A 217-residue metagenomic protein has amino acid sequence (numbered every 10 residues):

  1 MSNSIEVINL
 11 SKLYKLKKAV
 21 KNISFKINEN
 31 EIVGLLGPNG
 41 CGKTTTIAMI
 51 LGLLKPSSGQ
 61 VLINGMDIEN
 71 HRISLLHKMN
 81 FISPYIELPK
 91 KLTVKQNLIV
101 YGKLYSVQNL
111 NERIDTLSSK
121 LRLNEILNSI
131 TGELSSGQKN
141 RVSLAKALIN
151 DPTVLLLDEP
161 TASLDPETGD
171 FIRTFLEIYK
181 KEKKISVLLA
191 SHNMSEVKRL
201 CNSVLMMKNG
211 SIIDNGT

Functional and structural regions predicted by a protein language model:
I99, K103-I126: Conserved ABC ATPase "signature" region
I130-L134: Conserved ABC ATPase signature
D151: Conserved catalytic motifs of ABC-family nucleotide-binding domains
L155-D158: Catalytic Walker B motif of ABC-type/P-loop ATPase nucleotide-binding domains
P166-T168: Helix N-cap at the start of a conserved alpha-helix in ABC-type nucleotide-binding domains
D170-E182: Helical segment within the ABC ATPase nucleotide-binding domain
